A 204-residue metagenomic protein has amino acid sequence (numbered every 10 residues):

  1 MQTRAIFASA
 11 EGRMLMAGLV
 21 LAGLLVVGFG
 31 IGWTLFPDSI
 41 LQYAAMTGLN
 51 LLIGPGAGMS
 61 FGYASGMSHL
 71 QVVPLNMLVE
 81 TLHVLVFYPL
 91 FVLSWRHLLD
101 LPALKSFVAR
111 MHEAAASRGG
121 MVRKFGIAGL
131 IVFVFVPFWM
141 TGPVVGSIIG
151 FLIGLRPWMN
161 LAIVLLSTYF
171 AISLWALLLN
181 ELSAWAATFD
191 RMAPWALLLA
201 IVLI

Functional and structural regions predicted by a protein language model:
M1-Q42, L70-V136, N180-I204: Membrane-interfacial helix-loop-helix
A22-V26, L51, M77-T81, V164-S173: Alpha-helical transmembrane spans of integral membrane proteins, capturing the lipid-embedded, hydrophobic core of TM
L41-M67, P137-I148: Transmembrane helix boundary and interhelical junction motifs in multipass membrane proteins
P55, M59, E80-V92, W139 (+4 more regions): Transmembrane alpha-helical segments of multi-pass membrane transport proteins and ion-pumping complexes
F61-G62, S94, I149, L178 (+1 more regions): Hydrophobic alpha-helical interface/terminus motif in multipass membrane transporters
L70-M77, L152-S167: Membrane-interface alpha-helices at helix entry/exit sites of multi-pass transporters
G120-V122, V145-G154: Membrane-helix boundary/interface segments in integral membrane proteins
G129, F135, G142-V144, I149 (+1 more regions): C-terminal transmembrane helix pair
